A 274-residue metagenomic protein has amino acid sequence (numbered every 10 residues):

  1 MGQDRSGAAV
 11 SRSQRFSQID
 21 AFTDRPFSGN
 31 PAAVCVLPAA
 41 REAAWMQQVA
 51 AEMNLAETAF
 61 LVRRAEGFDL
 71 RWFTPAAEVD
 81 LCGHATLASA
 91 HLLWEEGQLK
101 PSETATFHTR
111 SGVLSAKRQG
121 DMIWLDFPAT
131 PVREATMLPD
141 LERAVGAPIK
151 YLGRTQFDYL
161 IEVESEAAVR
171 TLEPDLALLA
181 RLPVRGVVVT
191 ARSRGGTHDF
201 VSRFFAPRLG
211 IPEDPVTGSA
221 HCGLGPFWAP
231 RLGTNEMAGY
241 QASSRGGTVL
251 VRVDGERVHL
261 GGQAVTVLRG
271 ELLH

Functional and structural regions predicted by a protein language model:
G2-L81, L87-H274: Active-site proximal loop and beta-alpha junction motif in alpha/beta enzyme cores
